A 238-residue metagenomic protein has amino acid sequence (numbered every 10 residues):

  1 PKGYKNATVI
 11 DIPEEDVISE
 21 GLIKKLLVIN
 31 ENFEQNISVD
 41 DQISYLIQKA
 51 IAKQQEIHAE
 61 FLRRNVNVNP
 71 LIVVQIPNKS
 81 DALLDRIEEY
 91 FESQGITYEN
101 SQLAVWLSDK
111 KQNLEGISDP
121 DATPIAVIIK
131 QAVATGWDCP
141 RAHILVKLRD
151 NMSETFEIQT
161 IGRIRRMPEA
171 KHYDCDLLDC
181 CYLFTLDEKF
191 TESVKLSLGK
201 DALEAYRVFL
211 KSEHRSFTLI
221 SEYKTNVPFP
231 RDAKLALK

Functional and structural regions predicted by a protein language model:
P1-K2, K130-A132, L148, D187: A short beta-strand-to-loop transition that corresponds to the Sensor-1 phosphate-sensing loop of AAA+ P-loop ATPases
K2-T123, M152-K238: Helicase-associated low-complexity regulatory tails and linkers flanking the ATPase motor
I29, W106, K130, G136 (+1 more regions): Conserved residues at the C-terminal ends of beta-strands
S118-T135: Conserved two-lobed SF2 helicase motor
W137-R141: Short glycine/proline-enriched turns and hinge-like loops at secondary-structure junctions
